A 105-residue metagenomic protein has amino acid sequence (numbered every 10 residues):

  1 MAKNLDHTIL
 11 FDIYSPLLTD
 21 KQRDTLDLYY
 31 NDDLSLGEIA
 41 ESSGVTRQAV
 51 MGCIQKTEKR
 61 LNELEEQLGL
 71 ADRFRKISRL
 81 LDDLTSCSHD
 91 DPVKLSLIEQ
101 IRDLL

Functional and structural regions predicted by a protein language model:
A2-S15: Short, Lys/Arg-enriched N-terminal segment that forms or immediately precedes the first helix of a structured domain
D20-D32: Short amphipathic alpha helix immediately N-terminal
I39-A40, V50: Hydrophobic positions on the alpha-helical face of helix-turn-helix-like DNA-binding modules
C53-K56: Residues within the DNA-recognition helix of helix-turn-helix
E58-E65: C-terminal flanking helix
Q67-R79: Short, basic, alpha-helical segments at the C-terminal edge of helix-turn-helix-like DNA-binding modules
R79-L105: Helix-turn-helix/homeodomain-like alpha-helical modules used for DNA recognition and transcription-factor dimerization
